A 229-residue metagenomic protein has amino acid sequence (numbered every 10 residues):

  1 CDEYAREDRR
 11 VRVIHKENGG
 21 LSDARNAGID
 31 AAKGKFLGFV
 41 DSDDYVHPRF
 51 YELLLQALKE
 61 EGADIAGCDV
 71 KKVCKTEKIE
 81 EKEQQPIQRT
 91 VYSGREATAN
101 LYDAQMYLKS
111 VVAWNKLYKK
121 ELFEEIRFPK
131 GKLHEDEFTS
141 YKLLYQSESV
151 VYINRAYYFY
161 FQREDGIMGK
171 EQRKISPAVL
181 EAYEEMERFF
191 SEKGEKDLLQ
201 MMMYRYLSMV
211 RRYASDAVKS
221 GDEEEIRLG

Functional and structural regions predicted by a protein language model:
C1-E184, R188: Nucleotide-sugar donor-binding/catalytic module of glycosyltransferases that assemble extracellular/cell-envelope
F161-G229: C-terminal subregions of glycosyltransferases and related glycan-biosynthesis enzymes
